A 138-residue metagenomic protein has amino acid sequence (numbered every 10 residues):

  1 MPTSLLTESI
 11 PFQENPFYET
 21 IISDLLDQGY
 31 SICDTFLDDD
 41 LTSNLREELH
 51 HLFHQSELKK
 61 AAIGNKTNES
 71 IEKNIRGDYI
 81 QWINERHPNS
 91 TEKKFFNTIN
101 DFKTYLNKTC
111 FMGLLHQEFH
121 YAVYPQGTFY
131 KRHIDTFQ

Functional and structural regions predicted by a protein language model:
M1-Q138: Fe(II)/2-oxoglutarate oxygenase catalytic core
